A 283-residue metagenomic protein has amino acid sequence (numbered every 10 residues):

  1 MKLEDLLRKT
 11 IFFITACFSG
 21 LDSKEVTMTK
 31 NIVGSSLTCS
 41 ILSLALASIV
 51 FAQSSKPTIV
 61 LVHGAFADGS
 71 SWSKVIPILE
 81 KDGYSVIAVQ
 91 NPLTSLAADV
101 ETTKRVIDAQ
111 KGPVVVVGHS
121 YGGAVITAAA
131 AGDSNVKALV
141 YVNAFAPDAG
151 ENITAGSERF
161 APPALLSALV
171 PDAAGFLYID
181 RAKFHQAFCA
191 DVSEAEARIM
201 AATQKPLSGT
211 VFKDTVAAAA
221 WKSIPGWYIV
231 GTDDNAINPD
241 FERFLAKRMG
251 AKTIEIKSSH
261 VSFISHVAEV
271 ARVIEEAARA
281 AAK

Functional and structural regions predicted by a protein language model:
P57-L96: Conserved HGGG/HGGXW glycine-rich cap/lid loop of the alpha/beta-hydrolase fold
K81, S85-V117, A128-G132, I153-E158: Active-site loop/oxyanion-hole signature of alpha/beta-hydrolase fold enzymes
V115, S120-A149: Conserved hydrolase catalytic core segment
N135-V136, V140-A173, L177, R181: Flexible "cap/lid" loop of the alpha/beta hydrolase fold
A202-A220: Active-site nucleophile elbow and catalytic-triad environment of alpha/beta-hydrolase enzymes
Y228-V230: Short beta-strand/loop motif that positions the catalytic acidic residue of the alpha/beta-hydrolase fold
T232-K257: Conserved loop-alpha-helix segment in the C-terminal half of the alpha/beta-hydrolase fold that carries the catalytic
I254-K283: Catalytic active-site module of serine/aspartate enzymes centered on a nucleophile-bearing elbow/loop
